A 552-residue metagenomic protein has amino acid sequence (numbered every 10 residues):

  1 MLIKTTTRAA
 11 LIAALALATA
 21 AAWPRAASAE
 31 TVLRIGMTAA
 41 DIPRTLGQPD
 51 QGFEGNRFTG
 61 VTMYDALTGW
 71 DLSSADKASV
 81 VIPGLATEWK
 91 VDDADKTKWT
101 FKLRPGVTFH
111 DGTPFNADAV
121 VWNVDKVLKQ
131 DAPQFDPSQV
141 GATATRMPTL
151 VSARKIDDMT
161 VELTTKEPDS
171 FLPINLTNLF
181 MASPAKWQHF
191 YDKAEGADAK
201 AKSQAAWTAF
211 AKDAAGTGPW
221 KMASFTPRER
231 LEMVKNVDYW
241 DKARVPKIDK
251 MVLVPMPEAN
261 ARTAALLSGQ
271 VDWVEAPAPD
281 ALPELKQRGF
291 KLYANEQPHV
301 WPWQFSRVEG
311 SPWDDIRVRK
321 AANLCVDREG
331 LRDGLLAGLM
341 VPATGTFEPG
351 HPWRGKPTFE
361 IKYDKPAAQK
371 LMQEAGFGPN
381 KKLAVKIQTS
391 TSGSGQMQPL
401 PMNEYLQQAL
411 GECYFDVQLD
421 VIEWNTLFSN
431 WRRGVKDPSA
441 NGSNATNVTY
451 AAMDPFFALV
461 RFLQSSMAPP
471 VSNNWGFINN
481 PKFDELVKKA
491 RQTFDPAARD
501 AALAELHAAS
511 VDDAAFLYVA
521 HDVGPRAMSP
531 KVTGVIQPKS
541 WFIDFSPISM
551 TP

Functional and structural regions predicted by a protein language model:
R25, K102, V140-D198: Surface-exposed binding/hinge segments that line and control ligand-binding clefts or catalytic entry sites
G36-A94, A215: N-terminal lobe/hinge region of extracytoplasmic solute-binding protein
Q48-P49, H299, G345, T426-R491 (+2 more regions): Acidic-aromatic pocket-rim loops
D71-D76, F180-P246, P366, K370: Gly/Pro-rich hinge or "lid" segments in bacterial periplasmic/extracellular proteins
R104, T208, D238-E284, D416: Ligand-site clamp/hinge motif
K221, E232-V237, K286, D314-Q408 (+5 more regions): Append "and occasionally in soluble cytosolic enzymes with long acidic Gly/Pro-rich linkers
T226-E229, A259, P279, P352 (+5 more regions): Ligand/substrate-recognition segments at binding pockets and active sites
K320, R332, E412, D416-S429 (+2 more regions): Extracytoplasmic/peripheral linker and loop segments enriched in polar/acidic and small residues with frequent Thr/Pro
